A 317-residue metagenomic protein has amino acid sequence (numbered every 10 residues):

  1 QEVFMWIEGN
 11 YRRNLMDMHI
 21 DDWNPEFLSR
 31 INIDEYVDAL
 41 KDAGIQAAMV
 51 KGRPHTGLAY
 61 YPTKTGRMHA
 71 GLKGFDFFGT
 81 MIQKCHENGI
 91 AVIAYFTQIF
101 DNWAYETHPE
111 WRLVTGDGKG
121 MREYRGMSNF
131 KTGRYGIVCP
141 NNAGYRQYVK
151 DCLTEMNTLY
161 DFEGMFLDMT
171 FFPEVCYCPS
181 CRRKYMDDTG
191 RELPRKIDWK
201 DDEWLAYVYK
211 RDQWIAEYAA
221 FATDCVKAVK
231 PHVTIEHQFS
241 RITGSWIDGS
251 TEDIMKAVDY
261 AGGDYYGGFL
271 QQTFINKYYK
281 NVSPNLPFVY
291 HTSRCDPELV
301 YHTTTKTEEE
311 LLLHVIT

Functional and structural regions predicted by a protein language model:
E2-V3, N10-R13, G44-G52, D76-F130 (+2 more regions): Glycine-rich, aromatic-flanked loop segments that form ligand/cofactor-binding clefts across common enzyme folds
L15-I31, A59-D76, K131-D151, K200-Y218 (+3 more regions): The substrate-binding groove and active-site-proximal loops of carbohydrate-active enzymes, especially glycoside
I31-T56, L159-Y160, E310-T317: Catalytic domains of carbohydrate-active enzymes, especially glycoside hydrolases
A39, A43, K84, I137-F172 (+1 more regions): An active-site-proximal structural segment forming one wall of the substrate-binding cleft that immediately precedes
K41-D76, F100-G118, R122-E123, E174-M186 (+2 more regions): Aromatic-lined carbohydrate-binding/catalytic grooves of carbohydrate-active enzymes
K51-P54, A216-E217, V229-H232, E236-T317: Hydrophobic targeting/anchoring helices
A91-W103, F166-T170, L205-D248, Y265 (+1 more regions): Aromatic-lined carbohydrate-recognition surfaces of secreted/lumenal glycan-active proteins
A94, Q98-Y160, G190-V208, A220: Active-site-adjacent "subsite" loops/lids of carbohydrate-active enzymes
